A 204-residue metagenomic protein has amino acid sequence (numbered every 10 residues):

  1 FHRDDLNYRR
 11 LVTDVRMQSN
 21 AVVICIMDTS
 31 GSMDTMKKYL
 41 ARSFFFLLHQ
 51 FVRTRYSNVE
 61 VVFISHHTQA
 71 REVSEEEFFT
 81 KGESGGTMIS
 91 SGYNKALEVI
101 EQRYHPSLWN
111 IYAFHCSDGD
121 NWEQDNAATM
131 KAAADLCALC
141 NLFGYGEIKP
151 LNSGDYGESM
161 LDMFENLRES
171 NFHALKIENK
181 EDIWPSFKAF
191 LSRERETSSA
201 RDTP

Functional and structural regions predicted by a protein language model:
F1-I24, M33-T35, S57: Acidic, polar low-complexity linker/tail segments
H2, K37-A41, G85-Y93, D125 (+1 more regions): Phosphate/oxyanion-binding active-site loops and adjacent basic polyanion-contact surfaces
D14-R16, T54-R55, E101-L108, A134-L136: Surface-exposed acidic, glycine-flexible loop patches that form ligand/cofactor-binding and adhesion interfaces
N20-A21, G31-F63: …and closely analogous acidic/polar surface helices at protein-protein or active-site interfaces in A-domain-like
C25-S30, N110-D125, I148: DG-centered beta-turn motif at the end of beta-strands
E60-V73: Substrate-binding beta-hairpin/strand module that engages nucleic acids
E77-I111, Q124: Von Willebrand factor
A132-P204: Von Willebrand factor type A / integrin I
